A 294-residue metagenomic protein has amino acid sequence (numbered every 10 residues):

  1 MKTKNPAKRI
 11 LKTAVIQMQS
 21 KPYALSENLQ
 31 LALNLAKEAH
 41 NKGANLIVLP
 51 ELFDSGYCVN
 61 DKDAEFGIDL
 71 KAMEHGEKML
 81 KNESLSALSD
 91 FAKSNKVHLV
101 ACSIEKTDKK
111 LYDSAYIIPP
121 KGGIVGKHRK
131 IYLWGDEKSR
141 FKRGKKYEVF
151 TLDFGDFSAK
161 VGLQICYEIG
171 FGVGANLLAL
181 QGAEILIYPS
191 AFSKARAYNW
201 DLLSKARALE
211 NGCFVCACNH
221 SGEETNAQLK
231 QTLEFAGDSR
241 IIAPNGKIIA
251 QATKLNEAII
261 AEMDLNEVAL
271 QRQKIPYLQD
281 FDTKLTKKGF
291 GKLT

Functional and structural regions predicted by a protein language model:
M1-L46, I187: N-terminal active-site segment of His-dependent metallophosphoesterases
I16, H128, F150, C218 (+2 more regions): Hydrophobic residues at beta-strand termini and immediately following loops that shape nucleotide-binding pockets
L25, L29, L33-K121, S193-L209: Cys-nucleophile CN-hydrolase/nitrilase-fold catalytic domain and related Cys-dependent amidase chemistry that acts on
S55, N60-K62, Y116-P119, H128-W134 (+2 more regions): Short beta->alpha transition motifs characteristic of CBS
E77-V100, K160, G170-I259: CN hydrolase (nitrilase-like) catalytic-core segments centered on the catalytic cysteine and neighboring Lys/Glu
A101-S103, S114-I117, E148-V149, S239-I241 (+1 more regions): Short beta-strand scaffold segments in enzyme catalytic cores
K106-E184, S193-L202, A206, F235 (+2 more regions): Active-site catalytic loop in hydrolytic enzyme cores
V268-T294: A conserved C-terminal secondary-structure "cap"
